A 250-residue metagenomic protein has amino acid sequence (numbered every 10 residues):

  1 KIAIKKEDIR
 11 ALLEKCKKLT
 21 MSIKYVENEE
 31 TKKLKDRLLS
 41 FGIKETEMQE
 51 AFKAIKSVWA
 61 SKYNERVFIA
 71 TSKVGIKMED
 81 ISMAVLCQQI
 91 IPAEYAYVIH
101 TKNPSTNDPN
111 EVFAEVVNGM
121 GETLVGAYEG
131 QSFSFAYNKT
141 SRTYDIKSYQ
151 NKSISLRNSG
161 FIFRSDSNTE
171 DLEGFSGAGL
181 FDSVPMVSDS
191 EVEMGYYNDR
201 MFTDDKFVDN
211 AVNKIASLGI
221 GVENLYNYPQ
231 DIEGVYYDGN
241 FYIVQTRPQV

Functional and structural regions predicted by a protein language model:
K1-V250: Nucleotide/phosphate-binding sheet-loop regions of phosphoryl- and nucleotidyl-transfer enzymes
